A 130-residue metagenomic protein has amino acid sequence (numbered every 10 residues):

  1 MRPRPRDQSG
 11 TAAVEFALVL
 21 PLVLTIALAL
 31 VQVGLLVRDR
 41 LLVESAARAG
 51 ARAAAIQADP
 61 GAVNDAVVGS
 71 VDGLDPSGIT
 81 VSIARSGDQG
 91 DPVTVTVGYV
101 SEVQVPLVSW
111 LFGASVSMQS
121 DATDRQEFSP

Functional and structural regions predicted by a protein language model:
M1-A66: Alpha-helical assembly-interface signal, strongest on the long, hydrophobic N-terminal helix that forms
I56-P130: Short, conserved structural patches
